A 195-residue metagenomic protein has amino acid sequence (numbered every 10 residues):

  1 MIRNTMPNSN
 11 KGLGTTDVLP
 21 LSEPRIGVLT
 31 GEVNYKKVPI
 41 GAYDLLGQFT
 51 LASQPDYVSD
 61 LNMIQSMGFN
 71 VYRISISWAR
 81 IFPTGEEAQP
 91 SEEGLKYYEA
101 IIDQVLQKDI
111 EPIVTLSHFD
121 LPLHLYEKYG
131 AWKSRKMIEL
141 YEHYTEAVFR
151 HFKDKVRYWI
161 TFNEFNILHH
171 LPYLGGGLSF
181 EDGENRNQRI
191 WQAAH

Functional and structural regions predicted by a protein language model:
M1-G41, T84-E86, L95-H195: Active-site region of glycoside hydrolase catalytic domains
P39-T50: Acidic/histidine-rich helix-loop elements that form or flank divalent-metal/phosphate-binding sites at the catalytic
L46, S53, E87: Generic anion/oxyanion-binding catalytic loop in active/binding sites
F49-I64, M137-V148: Short, acidic/polar
L51, Q89-E92: Residue-level marker of alpha-helix boundaries and capping positions
D56-S77, E111: Catalytic domains of carbohydrate-active enzymes, especially glycoside hydrolases
I76-P90: Glycine-rich, proline-tolerant flexible connector loops at the mouths of alpha/beta enzymes
